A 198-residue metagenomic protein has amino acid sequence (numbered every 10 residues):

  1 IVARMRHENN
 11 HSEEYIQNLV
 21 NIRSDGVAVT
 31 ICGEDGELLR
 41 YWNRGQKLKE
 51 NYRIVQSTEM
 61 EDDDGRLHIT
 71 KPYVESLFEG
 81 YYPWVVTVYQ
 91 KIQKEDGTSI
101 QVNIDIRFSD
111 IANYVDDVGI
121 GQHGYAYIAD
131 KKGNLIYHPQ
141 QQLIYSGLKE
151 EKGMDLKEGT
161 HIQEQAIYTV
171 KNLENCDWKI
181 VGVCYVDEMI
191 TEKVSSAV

Functional and structural regions predicted by a protein language model:
I1-E14, V29-Q46: Extracellular/periplasmic ligand-binding regions of membrane signal-transduction receptors
V2, R6, I16-S24, D116-I120: Short regulatory alpha-helical segment in sensory/regulatory domains of signaling proteins that mediates
R4-E13, R66, I100-I111: Short, positively charged
N9-I16, W42-S76, H123-Y125, N134 (+1 more regions): Extracytoplasmic/periplasmic sensor domains and loops in membrane signaling proteins
R23-D25, T30, L38-I106: Extracytoplasmic/periplasmic ligand-binding sensor regions of membrane-associated signaling proteins
V29-G36, Y125-L135: Short hydrophobic alpha-helical segments used for membrane anchoring or interfacial signaling
Y81-G119, Y137, K179-E188: Conserved beta-strands of PAS-like sensory domains
K94, K132, Q141-A197: Extracellular/periplasmic juxtamembrane segments that couple receptor/chemosensory ectodomains to their
